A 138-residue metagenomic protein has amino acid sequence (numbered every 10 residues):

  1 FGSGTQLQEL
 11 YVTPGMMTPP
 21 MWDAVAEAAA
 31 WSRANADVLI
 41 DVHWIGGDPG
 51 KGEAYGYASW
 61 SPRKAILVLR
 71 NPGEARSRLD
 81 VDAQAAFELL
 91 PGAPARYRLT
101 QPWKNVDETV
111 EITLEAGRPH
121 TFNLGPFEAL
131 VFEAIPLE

Functional and structural regions predicted by a protein language model:
F1-V106, T121-G125, L130: Active-site-proximal substrate-binding groove within the catalytic cores of carbohydrate-active enzymes
V110-E138: C-terminal beta-strand-rich structural cap/linker in extracellular carbohydrate-active enzymes
